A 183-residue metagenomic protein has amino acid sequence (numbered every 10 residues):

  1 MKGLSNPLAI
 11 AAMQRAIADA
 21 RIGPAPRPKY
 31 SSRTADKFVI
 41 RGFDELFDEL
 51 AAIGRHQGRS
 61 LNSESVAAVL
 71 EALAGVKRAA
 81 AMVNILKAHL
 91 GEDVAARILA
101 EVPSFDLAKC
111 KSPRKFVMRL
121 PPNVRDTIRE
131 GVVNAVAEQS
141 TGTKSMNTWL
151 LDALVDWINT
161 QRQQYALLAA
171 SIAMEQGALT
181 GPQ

Functional and structural regions predicted by a protein language model:
M1-K115, R119-T148, D152-D156, T160 (+2 more regions): A detector of short terminal or domain-flanking linear segments
